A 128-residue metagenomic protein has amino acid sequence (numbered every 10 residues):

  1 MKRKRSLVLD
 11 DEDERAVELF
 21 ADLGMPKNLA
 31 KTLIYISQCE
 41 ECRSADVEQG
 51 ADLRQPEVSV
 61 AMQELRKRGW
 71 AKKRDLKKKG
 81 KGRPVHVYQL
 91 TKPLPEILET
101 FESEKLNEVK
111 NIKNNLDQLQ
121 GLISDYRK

Functional and structural regions predicted by a protein language model:
M1-L23, K79: N-terminal leader segment of winged-helix/HTH proteins
K4-V8, F20, R43-S44, V58-Q63 (+1 more regions): N-terminal start-of-chain detector that recognizes signal peptides and the immediate post-cleavage beginning
E18-N28, R43, L76-L98: Short, cationic-aromatic polyanion-contact patches
L19-L53: N-terminal helix-turn-helix DNA-binding core of bacterial DNA-binding proteins
A45-V85: Canonical helix-turn-helix DNA-binding module
K92-K128: Amphipathic alpha-helical dimerization/coiled-coil segments that flank or bridge DNA-binding/regulatory modules
